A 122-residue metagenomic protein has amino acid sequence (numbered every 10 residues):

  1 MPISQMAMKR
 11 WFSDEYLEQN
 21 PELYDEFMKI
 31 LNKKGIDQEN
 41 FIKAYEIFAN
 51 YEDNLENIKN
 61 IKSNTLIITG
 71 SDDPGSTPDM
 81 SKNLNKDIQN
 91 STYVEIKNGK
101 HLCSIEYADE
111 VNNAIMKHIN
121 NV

Functional and structural regions predicted by a protein language model:
P2-K59: Conserved alpha/beta-hydrolase catalytic His-Asp/Glu region
A7, Y45, L84, V111 (+2 more regions): Hydrophobic "lid"/C-terminal helical patch of Rossmann-like NAD(P)-dependent dehydrogenase/epimerase domains
R10, N60, D87, I105: Conserved catalytic core of Hanks-type protein kinase domains
P21, T77-S81, I105-D109: Conserved strand-to-helix beginnings and helix N-cap segments that scaffold or border functional pockets
I61, I67-T69: Short beta-strand/loop motif that positions the catalytic acidic residue of the alpha/beta-hydrolase fold
S63, T77-K86: Short alpha-helix in the alpha/beta-hydrolase fold that links the catalytic acid
S71-S76: Acidic catalytic loop of the alpha/beta-hydrolase fold
S91-V122: Catalytic active-site module of serine/aspartate enzymes centered on a nucleophile-bearing elbow/loop
